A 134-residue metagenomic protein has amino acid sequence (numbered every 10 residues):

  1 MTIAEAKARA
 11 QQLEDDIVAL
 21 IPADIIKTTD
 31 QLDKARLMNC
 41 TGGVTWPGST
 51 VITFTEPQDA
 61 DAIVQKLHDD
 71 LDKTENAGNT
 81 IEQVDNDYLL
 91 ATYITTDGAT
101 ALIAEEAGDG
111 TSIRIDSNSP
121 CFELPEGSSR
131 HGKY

Functional and structural regions predicted by a protein language model:
M1-A19, I81-Y134: An acidic-aromatic pocket/loop used at catalytic or ligand-binding sites
M1-A4, M38-D70: Terminal, regulation- and interaction-focused segments at domain boundaries
M1-T41, D61: N-terminal leader/targeting segments
A10-E14, T53-F54, I63-Q65, E75-T80: A broad, low-specificity signal for short, low-complexity segments enriched in glycine/proline and polar/charged
D16-D24, K66, D70-A77: Structured segments of extracytoplasmic/periplasmic soluble domains in secreted or envelope-associated proteins
I25-D30, V44-Q58, A99-I115: Short, Lys/Arg-enriched charge-dense amphipathic segments
K27-D30, A77-V84: Surface-exposed patches in mature extracellular/periplasmic domains of secreted proteins
A35-S49, L89-A99: Secretory pathway targeting signatures of secreted, lumenal, and periplasmic proteins
